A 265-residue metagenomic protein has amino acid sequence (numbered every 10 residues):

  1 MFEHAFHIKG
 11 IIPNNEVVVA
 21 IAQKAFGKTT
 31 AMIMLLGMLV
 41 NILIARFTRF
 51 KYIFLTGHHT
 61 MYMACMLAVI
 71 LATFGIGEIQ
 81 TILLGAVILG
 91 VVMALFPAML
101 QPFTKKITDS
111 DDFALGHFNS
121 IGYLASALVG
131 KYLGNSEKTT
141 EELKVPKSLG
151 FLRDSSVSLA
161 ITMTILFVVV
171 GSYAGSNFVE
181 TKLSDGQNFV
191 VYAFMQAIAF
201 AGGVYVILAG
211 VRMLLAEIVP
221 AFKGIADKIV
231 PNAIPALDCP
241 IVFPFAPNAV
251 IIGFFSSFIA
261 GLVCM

Functional and structural regions predicted by a protein language model:
M1, A22-E217, I229, A233-C239: Signature of multi-pass transmembrane helix bundles
F2-N14, F222-F243: Membrane-interface interhelical connector segments
F6-K9, V18-V19, R46: N-terminal leader/presequence regions that precede the main folded/catalytic core
I11-G27: Interhelical loop regions of multi-pass alpha-helical membrane proteins
I12-V17, G171-S172, C264: Membrane-embedded alpha-helical segments in integral membrane proteins
A45-F50, C239-M265: Hydrophobic alpha-helical bundle architecture
L215-A216, G224-D227, N232-A236, I252 (+3 more regions): Glycine-rich anion/phosphate-binding loop at the beta-strand->alpha-helix junction
